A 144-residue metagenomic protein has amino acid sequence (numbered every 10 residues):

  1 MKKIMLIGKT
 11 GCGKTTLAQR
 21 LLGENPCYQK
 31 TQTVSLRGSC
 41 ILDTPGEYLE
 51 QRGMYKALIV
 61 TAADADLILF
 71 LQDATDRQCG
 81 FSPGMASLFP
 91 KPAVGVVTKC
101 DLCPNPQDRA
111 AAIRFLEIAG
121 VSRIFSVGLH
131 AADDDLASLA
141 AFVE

Functional and structural regions predicted by a protein language model:
M1-T44: Conserved G1/Walker A P-loop phosphate-binding module
G23-C27, L49-G53, R77: Short gly/ser/thr-rich secondary-structure transition/capping motifs
G46-Y48, T75-R77, C100-C103, H130-D133: Conserved nucleotide-binding/hydrolysis micro-motifs of P-loop NTPases
R52-D76, P83-V94: Inter-motif core of Ras-like GTPase G domains
A57, A74-A86, K99, N105-V121: Conserved catalytic-core segment of NTP-binding enzymes
D66-Q72, F89-D101, L116-G128: Conserved beta-strand/loop subsegment of P-loop NTPase cores
C103-E144: Canonical P-loop GTPase G-domain recognition
